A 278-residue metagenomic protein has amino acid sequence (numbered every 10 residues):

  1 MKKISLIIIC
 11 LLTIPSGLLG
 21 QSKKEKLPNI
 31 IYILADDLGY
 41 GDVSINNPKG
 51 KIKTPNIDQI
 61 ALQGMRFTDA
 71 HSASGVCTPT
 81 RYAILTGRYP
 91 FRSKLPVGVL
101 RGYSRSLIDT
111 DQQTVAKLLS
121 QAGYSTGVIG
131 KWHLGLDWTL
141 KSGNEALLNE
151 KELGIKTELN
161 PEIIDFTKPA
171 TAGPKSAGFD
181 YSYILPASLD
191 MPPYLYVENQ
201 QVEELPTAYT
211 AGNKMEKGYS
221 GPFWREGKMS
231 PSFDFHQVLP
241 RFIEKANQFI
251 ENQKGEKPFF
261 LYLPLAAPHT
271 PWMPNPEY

Functional and structural regions predicted by a protein language model:
K2, L18-Y278: Formylglycine-dependent sulfatase
I4-I14: Sec-dependent N-terminal signal peptides
